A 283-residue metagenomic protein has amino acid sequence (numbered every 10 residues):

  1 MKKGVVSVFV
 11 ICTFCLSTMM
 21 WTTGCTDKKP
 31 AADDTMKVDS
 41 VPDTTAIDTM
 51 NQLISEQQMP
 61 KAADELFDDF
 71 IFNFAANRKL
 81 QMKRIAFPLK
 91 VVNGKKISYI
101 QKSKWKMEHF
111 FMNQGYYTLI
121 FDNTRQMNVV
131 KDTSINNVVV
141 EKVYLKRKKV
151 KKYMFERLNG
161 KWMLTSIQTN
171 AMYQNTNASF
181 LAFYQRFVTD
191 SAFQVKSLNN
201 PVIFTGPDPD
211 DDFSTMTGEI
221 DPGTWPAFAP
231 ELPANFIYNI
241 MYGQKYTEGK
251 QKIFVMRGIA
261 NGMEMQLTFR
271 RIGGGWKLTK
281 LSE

Functional and structural regions predicted by a protein language model:
M1-I11: Bacterial N-terminal signal peptides that target proteins for export
W21-G24: C-terminal motif of bacterial Sec signal peptides marking the signal peptidase cleavage site
T26-K29: Bacterial signal peptide processing site
T35, S40, T44, D48-T49 (+2 more regions): Coil residues (strongly favoring Ser/Thr
A62-K79, N177-A192: Short, aromatic-enriched amphipathic alpha-helices that serve as compact interaction elements
K90-G94, S98-R147, D208-P209, S214-M263: Surface-exposed, charged secondary-structure patches
L145-Q174, G262-E283: Short beta-strand edge/turn micro-motifs at domain boundaries
N159-K196, T205-M216: Surface-exposed beta-loop interaction hotspot
